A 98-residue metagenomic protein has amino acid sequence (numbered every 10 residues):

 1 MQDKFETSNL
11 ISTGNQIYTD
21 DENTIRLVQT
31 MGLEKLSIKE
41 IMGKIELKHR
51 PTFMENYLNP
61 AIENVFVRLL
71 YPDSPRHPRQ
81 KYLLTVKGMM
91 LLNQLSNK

Functional and structural regions predicted by a protein language model:
M1-K98: C-terminal regulatory or interaction extensions
